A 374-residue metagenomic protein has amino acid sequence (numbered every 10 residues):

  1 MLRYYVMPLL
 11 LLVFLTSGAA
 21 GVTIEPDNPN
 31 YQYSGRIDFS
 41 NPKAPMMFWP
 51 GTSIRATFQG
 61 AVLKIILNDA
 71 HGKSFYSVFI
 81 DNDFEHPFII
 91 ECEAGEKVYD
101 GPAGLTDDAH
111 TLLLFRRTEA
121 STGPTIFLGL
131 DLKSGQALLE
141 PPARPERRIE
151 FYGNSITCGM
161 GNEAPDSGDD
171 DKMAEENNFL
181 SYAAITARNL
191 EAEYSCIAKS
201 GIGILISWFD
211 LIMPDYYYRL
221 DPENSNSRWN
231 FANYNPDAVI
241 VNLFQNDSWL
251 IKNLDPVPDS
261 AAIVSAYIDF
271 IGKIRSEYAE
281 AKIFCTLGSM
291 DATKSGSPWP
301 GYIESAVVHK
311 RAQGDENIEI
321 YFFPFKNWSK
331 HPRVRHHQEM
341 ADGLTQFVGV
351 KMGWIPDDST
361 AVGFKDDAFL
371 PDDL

Functional and structural regions predicted by a protein language model:
M1-M7: Bacterial N-terminal signal peptides that target proteins for export
L10-G18: Hydrophobic h-region of N-terminal signal peptides that target proteins for export in Gram-negative bacteria
A19-Y152, T157-E175, M352-L374: N-terminal secretory targeting modules
W49-G51, R117-P124, N162, S167-V257 (+4 more regions): Conserved SGNH/GDSL esterase-like catalytic core that processes O-acyl groups on lipids and polysaccharides
F151, Y194-C196, I320-F322: Conserved beta-strand scaffold positions in the cores of enzyme catalytic domains, especially in NTP/NDP-utilizing
N154, T186, I274: Conserved hydrophobic/aromatic pocket- or pore-lining residues that grip, position, or stack substrates in active sites
Y218-K365, F369-L370: Alpha-helical cap/lid subdomain in secreted, periplasmic, or secretory-pathway luminal O-acyl-processing enzymes
